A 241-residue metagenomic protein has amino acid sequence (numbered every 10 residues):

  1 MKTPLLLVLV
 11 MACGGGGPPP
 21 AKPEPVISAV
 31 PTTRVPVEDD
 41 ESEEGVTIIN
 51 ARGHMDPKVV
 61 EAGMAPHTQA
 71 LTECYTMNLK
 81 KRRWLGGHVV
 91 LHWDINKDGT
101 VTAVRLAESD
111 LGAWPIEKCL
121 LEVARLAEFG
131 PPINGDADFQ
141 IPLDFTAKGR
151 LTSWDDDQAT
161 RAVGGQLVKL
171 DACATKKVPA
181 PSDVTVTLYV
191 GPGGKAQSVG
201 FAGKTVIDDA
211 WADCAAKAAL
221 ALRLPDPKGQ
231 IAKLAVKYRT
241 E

Functional and structural regions predicted by a protein language model:
M1-V8: Sec-dependent signal peptide recognition, specifically the positively charged N-region followed immediately by
V10-A12: C-terminal motif of bacterial Sec signal peptides marking the signal peptidase cleavage site
G14-E241: Charge-biased low-complexity segments
